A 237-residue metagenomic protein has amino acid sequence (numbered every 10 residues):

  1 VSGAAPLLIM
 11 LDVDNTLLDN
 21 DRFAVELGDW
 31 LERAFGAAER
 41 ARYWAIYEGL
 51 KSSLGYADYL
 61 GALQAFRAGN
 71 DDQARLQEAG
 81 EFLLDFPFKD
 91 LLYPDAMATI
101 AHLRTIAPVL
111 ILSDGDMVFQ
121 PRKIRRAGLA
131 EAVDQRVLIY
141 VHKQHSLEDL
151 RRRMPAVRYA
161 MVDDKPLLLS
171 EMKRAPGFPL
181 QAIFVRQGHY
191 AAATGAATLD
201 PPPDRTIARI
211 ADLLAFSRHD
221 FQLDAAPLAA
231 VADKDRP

Functional and structural regions predicted by a protein language model:
V1-P6, R125-M161, K165-P237: Asp-based, Mg2+/Mn2+-dependent phosphohydrolase catalytic module
S2-A45, A68-G69: Active-site neighborhood of HAD-like aspartate-dependent phosphohydrolases
D12-V13, L112, V162, V185: Short hydrophobic segments within beta-strands
L17, V109, M161: Conserved SAM-binding loop
F23, A34-A38, Y47-L84, H102: A metal-dependent, Asp-based hydrolase signature
L60-G61, E81-I111, V141-Q144, E148: Short, acidic loop-to-helix structural element flanking the phosphoryl-transfer center in phosphate-processing enzymes
Y93, S113-G115, K165: Helix N-cap/beta->alpha junction signal
I100-L110, D114-L138: Substrate-recognition/cap helix-loop segment adjacent to the acidic, metal-dependent catalytic center of Asp-based
